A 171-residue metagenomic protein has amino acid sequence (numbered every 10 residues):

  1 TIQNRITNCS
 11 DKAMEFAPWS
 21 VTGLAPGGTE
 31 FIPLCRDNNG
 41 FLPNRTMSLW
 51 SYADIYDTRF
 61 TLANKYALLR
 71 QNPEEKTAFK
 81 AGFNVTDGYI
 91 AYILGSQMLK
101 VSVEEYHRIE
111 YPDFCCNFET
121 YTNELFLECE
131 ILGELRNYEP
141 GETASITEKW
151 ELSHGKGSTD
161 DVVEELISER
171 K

Functional and structural regions predicted by a protein language model:
T1-N4, E30: Generic beta-strand structural signal
N4-S10, L152: Asparagine-centered strand-capping/turn motif at beta-strand->loop junctions
C9-A17, V21-A144, D161-E164: A contiguous, surface-exposed recognition patch within enzymatic or periplasmic domains that forms
E142-G155: Short, hydrophobic/aromatic-enriched beta-strand segments in well-ordered soluble domains
L152-K171: Terminal connector regions
